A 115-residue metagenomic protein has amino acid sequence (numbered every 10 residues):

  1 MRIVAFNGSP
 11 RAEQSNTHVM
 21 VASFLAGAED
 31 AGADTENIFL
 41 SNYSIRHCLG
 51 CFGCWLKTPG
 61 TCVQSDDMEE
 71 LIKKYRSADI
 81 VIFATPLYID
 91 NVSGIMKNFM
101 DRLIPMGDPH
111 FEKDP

Functional and structural regions predicted by a protein language model:
M1-P109: N-terminal beta1-alpha1-beta2 submodule of the flavodoxin-like/Rossmannoid cofactor-binding fold
H110-P115: A contiguous binding-surface segment within folded domains or other stable secondary-structure elements
